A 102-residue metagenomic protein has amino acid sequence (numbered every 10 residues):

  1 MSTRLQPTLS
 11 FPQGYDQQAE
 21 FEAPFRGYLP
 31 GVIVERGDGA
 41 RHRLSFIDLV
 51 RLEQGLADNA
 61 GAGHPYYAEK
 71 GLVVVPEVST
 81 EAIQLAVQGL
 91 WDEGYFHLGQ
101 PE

Functional and structural regions predicted by a protein language model:
M1-Y95: Short helix/strand-capping turn motifs
L98-G99: Helix-rich interaction surfaces within compact, conserved domain-sized segments that mediate assembly or partner
